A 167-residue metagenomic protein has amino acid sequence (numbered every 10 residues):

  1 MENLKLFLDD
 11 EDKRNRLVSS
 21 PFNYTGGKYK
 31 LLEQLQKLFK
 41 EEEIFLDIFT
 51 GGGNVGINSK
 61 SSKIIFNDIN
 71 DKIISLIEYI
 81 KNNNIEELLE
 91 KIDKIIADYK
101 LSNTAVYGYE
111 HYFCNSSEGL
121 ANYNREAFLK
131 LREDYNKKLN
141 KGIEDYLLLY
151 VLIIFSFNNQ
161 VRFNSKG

Functional and structural regions predicted by a protein language model:
M1-I44, F49, N54-V55: S-adenosyl-L-methionine
E42, S61-S62: Short, well-ordered alpha-helix to beta-strand connector turns
S62-G167: Class I S-adenosyl-L-methionine-dependent methyltransferase module
